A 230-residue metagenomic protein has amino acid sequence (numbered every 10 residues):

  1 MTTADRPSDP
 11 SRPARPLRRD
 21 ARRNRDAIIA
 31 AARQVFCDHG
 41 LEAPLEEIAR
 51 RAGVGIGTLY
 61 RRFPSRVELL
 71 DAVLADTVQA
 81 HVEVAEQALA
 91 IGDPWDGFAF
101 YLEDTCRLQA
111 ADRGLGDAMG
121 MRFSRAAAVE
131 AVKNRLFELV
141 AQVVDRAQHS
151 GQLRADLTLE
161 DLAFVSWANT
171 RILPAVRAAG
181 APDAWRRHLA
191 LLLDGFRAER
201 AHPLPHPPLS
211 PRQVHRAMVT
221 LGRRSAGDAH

Functional and structural regions predicted by a protein language model:
M1-R12, E138-H149, A175-H230: C-terminal peripheral helix-coil segments that are non-catalytic and often amphipathic
M1-R50, E68-D71: Basic, helix-initiating cap at the start of DNA-binding domains
A27, E47, D96-D104, D161-V165 (+2 more regions): Amphipathic alpha-helical interaction segments
G40-L41, R61, R154: Helix-turn-helix/winged-helix DNA-binding modules
G53-F63: Short hydrophobic/aromatic patch on the recognition helix
A72, Q79, E83-A111, S124-L139: Hydrophobic alpha-helical connector segments
D117-A126, P207-L209: Short linear capping/connector segments at secondary-structure termini
R125-A175, P182-R187: Amphipathic alpha-helical packing segments from all-alpha helical-bundle domains
